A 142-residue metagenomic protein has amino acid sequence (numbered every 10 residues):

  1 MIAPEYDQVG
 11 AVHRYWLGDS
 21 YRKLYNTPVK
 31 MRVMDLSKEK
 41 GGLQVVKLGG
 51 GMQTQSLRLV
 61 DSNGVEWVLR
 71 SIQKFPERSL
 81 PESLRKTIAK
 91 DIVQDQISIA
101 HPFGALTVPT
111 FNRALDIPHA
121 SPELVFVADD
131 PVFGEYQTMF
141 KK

Functional and structural regions predicted by a protein language model:
M1-L43: Juxta-kinase regulatory segment immediately upstream of eukaryotic protein kinase catalytic domains
L24, R32-K142: Conserved ATP-binding subdomain of kinase catalytic cores across diverse folds
